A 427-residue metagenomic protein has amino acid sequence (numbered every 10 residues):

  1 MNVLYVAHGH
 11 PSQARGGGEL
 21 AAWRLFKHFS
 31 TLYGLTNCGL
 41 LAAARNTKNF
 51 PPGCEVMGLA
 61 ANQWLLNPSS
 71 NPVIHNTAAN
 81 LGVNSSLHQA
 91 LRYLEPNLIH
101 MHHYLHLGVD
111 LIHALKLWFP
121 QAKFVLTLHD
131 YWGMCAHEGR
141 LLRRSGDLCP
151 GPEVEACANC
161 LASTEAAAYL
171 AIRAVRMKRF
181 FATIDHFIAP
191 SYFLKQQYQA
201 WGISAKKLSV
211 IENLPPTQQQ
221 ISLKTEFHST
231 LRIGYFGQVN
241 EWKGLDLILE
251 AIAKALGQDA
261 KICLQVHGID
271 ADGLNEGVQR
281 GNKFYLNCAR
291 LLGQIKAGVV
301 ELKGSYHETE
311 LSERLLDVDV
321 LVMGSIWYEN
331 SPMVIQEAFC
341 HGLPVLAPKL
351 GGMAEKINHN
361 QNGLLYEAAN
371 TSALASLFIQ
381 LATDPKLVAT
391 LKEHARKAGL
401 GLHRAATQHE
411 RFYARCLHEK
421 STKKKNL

Functional and structural regions predicted by a protein language model:
L4, E226-K243, L249-I252, Q265: Conserved donor-binding/catalytic core segment of Leloir-type glycosyltransferases
W132, D147-H186, W201: Membrane-proximal helix-turn-helix segments that form the acceptor-binding/catalytic region of lipid-linked
V278-T309: Nucleotide-activated donor-binding/catalytic signature segment of Leloir-type glycosyltransferases, i.e., the conserved
L316-N330, L343: Acidic donor-binding loop of glycosyltransferase active sites
I335, P344-A347: Short hydrophobic beta-strand element within catalytic cores of glycosyltransferases and related nucleotide-activated
H359-N360, L364-T371, Q380-P385: Conserved acidic donor-binding segment of nucleotide-sugar-dependent glycosyltransferases
N362, A373, L387-G401: A short, well-ordered alpha-helix in the C-terminal region of glycosyltransferases
L402-L427: C-terminal alpha-helical cap of glycosyltransferases
